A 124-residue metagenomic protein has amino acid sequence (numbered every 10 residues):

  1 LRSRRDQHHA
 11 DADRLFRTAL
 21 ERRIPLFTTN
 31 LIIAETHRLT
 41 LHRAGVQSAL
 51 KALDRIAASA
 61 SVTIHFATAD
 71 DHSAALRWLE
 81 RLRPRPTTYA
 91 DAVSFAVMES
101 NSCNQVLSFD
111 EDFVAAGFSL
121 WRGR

Functional and structural regions predicted by a protein language model:
L1-T28, L41-R55, R124: Short, well-structured N-terminal submotif of metal-dependent ribonuclease cores
R22-R23, S59-A60, A116: Structured helix-beta-strand junction loops
N30-L31, D91, D110-E111: Short secondary-structure boundary segments
A34-T36: A general alpha-helix detector
R38-L41, E99: Short glycine/serine- and small hydrophobic-enriched flexible loop segments
V62-Q105: Active-site neighborhoods of divalent-metal-dependent phosphate/nucleic-acid chemistry enzymes
F95-A96, S100-R124: Acidic, PIN/NYN-like endoribonuclease modules and their adjacent C-terminal/linker elements
